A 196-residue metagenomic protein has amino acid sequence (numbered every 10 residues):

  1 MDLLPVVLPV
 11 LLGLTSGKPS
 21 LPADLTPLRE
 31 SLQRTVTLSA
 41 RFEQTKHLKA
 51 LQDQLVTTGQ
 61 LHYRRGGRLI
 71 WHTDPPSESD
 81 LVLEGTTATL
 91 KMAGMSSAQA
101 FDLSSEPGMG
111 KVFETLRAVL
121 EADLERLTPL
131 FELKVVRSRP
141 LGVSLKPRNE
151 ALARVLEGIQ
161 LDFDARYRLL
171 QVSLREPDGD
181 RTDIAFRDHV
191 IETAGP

Functional and structural regions predicted by a protein language model:
D2-G13: Bacterial N-terminal signal peptides
S16-G17: N-terminal signal peptide c-region/cleavage motif recognized by signal peptidases
A23-L48, Q52-Q54, M92-A151: Flexible, processing/modification-adjacent segments and terminal tails in exported/periplasmic/extracellular proteins
V36-L38, T57-G59, R65-G67, S77-S79 (+6 more regions): Envelope-exposed proteins and targeting segments
F42, L69-T73, A88-K91, L145 (+1 more regions): Short hydrophobic/aromatic-rich beta-strand segments that constitute the beta-sheet cores of beta-sandwich/beta-barrel
Q44-L48, R65-G67, P75-S77, P147-N149 (+2 more regions): Short, well-ordered turn and helix-capping elements at secondary-structure junctions
Q60-E114, T182-D183: An acidic-aromatic
L124-P196: Gly/Pro-enriched, hydrophobic low-complexity segments that function as extracytoplasmic propeptides/linkers
